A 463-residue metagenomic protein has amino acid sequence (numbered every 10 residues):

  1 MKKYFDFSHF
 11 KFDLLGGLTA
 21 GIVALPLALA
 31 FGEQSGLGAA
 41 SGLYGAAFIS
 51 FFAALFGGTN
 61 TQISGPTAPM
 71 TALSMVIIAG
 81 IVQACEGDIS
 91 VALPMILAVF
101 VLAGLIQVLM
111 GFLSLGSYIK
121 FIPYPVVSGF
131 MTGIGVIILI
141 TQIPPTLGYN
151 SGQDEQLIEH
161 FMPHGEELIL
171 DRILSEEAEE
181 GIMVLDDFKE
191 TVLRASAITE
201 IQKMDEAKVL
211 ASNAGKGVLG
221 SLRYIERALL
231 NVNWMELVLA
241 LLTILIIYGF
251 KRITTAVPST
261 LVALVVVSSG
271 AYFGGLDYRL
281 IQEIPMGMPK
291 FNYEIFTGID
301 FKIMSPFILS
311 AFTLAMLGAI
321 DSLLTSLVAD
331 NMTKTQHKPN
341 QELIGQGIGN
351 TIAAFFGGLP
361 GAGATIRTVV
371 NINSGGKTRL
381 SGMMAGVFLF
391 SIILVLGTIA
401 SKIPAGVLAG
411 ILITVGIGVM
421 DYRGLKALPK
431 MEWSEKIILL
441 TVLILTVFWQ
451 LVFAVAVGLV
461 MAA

Functional and structural regions predicted by a protein language model:
M1-A463: Transmembrane helical cores of multi-pass ion-transport proteins
